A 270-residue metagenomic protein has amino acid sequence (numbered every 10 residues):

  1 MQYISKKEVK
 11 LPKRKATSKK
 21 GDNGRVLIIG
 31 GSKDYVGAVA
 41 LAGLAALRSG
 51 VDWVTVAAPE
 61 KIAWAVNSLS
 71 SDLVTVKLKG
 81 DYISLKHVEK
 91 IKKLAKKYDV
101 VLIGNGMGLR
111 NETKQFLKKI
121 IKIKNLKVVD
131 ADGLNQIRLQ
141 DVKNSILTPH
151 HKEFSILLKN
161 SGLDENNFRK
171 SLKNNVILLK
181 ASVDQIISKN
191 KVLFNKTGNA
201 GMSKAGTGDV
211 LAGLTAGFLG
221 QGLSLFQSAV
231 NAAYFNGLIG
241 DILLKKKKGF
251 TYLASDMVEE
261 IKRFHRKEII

Functional and structural regions predicted by a protein language model:
M1-L126, N135-S145, I156-I270: Small-residue (G/A/S/T)-rich helix-start motifs and N-terminal tracts that mark the onset
S145-H151: Non-cysteine beta-strand/loop elements that form the S-adenosyl-L-methionine
